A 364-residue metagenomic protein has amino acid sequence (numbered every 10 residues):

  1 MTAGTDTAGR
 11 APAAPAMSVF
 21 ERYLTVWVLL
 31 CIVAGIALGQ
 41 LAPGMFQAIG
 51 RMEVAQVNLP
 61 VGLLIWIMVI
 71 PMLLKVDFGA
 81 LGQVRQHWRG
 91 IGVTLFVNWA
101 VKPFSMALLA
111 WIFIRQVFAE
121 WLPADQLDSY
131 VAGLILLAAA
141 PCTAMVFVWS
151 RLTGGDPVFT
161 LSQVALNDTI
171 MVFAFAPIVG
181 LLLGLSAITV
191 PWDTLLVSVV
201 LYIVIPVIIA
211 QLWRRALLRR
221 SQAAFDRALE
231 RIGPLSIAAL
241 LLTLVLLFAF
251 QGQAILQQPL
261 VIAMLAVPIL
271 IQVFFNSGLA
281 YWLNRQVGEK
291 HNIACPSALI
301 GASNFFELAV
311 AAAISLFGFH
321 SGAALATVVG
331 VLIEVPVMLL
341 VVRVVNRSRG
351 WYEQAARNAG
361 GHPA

Functional and structural regions predicted by a protein language model:
A13-M106, Y130, W192-Q211, L218-L246 (+6 more regions): Helical membrane-embedded segments and adjacent short helical loop/helix-boundary regions of multi-pass membrane
W27, F96-S105, L136-M145, F159-G180 (+4 more regions): Membrane-embedded alpha-helical segments of transport systems, primarily multispan ion/solute transporters
G35-L41, K102-A110, A174-L182, L240-A254 (+1 more regions): Hydrophobic alpha-helical transmembrane segments in multi-pass integral membrane proteins
G44-A48, W111-A119, G155, G180-T189 (+4 more regions): Transmembrane helix-loop junctions in multipass membrane proteins, especially transporters and channels
A80-Q86, A144-D156, W282-Q286, A311-G318 (+1 more regions): Helix-loop junctions at the membrane interface of multi-pass solute transporters
H87-F96, Q116-L137, G155-A165, A223-R227 (+3 more regions): The feature identifies polytopic integral membrane transport proteins across all domains of life
W111-V131, G180-D193, F250-I262, S315-A323: Helix-coil boundary and interhelical linker segments in multi-pass alpha-helical membrane proteins
M338-H362: Membrane-interfacial segments at transmembrane helix termini in multi-pass membrane proteins
